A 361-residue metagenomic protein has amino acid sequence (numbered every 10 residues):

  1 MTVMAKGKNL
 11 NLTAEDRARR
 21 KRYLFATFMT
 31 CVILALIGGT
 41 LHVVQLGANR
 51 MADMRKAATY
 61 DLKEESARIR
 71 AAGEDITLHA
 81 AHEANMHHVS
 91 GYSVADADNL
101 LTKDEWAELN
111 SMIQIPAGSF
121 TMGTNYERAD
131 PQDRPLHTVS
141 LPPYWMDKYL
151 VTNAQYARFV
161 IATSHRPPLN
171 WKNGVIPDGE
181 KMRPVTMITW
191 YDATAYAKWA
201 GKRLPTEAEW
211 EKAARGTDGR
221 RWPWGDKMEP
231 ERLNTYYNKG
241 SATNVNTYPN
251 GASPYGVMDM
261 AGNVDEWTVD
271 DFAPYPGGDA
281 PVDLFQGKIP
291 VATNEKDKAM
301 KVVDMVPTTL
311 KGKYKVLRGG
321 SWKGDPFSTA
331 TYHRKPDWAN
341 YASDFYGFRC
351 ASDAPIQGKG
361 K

Functional and structural regions predicted by a protein language model:
V3-L12, D16-R17, F25-T27, C31-D53 (+6 more regions): Active-site microenvironments of metalloenzymes and redox enzymes
G7, N11-T13, I115, T121 (+4 more regions): Functional-site microenvironments in short loops/helix caps that host divalent-cation chemistry
E65-A107: N-terminal low-complexity, Pro/Thr/Ser-rich intrinsically disordered segments that act as propeptides or flexible
N99-K103, R128-P135, V303-M305, H333-A339: Short, P/G- and charge-enriched loop/turn segments at secondary-structure junctions
E127-L136, V160-I161, G278-V282: Short Gly/aromatic-enriched secondary-structure transition segments
F348-C350: A structural signal for short, well-ordered beta-strand segments
